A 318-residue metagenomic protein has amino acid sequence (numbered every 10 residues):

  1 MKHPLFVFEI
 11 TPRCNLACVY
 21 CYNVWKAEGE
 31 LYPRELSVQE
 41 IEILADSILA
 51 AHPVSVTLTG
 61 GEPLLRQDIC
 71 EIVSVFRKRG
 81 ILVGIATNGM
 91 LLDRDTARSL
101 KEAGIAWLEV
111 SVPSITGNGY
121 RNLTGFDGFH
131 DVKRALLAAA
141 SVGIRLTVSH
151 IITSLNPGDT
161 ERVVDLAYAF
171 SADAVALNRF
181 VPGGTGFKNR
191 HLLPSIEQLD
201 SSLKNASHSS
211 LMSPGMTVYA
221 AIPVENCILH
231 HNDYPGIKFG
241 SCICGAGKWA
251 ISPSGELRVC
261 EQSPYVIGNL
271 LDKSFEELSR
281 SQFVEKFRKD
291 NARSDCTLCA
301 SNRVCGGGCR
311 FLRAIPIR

Functional and structural regions predicted by a protein language model:
K2-L36: Canonical Radical SAM [4Fe-4S] cluster-binding loop centered on the CxxxCxxC motif and its immediate flanking residues
R13-V24, S294-F311: Local cysteine-cluster metal-coordination motifs and their immediate loop/turn environment, predominantly Fe-S cluster
C14, C18, I85, V110 (+2 more regions): Conserved, mostly hydrophobic/aromatic
E35-T59, R66-P182, G186, L192-S195: Radical SAM/AdoMet-radical enzyme domain recognition
G143, E197-H231, E256-G307: C-terminal accessory region of radical SAM enzymes
H230-G240: Short, basic/aromatic recognition patches
C242-A246, P264: Short, small/polar residue-rich loop motifs at catalytic or cofactor-binding pockets
I251-S252: Short, acidic, Ser/Thr-enriched surface-loop or helix-capping motifs
